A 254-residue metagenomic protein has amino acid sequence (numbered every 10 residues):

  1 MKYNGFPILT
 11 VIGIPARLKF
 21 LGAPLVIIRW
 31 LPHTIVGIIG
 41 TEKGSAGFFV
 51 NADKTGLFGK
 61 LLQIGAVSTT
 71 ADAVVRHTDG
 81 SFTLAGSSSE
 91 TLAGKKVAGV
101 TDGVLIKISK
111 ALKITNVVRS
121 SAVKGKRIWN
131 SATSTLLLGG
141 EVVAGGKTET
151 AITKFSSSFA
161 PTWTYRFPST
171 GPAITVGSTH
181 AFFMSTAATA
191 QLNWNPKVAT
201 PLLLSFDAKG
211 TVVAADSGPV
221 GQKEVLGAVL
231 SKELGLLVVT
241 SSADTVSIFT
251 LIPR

Functional and structural regions predicted by a protein language model:
M1-R254: A sequence-level/structural motif corresponding to short, flexible coil/turn segments enriched in small polar residues
